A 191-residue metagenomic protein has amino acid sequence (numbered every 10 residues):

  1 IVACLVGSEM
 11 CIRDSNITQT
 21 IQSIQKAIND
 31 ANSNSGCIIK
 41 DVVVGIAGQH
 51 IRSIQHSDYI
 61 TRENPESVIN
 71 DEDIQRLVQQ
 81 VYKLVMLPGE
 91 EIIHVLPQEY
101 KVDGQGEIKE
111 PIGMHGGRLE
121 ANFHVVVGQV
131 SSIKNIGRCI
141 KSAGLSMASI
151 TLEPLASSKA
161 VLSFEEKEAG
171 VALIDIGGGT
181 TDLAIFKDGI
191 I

Functional and structural regions predicted by a protein language model:
I1-G7: Positively charged, low-complexity/disordered segments
S8-I174, I190-I191: Nucleotide/phosphate-binding catalytic cleft detector across ATP-hydrolyzing and phosphate-transferring enzymes
I176-G178: A generic beta-sheet turn/junction motif
T181-I185: Short beta-strand scaffold segments in enzyme catalytic cores
